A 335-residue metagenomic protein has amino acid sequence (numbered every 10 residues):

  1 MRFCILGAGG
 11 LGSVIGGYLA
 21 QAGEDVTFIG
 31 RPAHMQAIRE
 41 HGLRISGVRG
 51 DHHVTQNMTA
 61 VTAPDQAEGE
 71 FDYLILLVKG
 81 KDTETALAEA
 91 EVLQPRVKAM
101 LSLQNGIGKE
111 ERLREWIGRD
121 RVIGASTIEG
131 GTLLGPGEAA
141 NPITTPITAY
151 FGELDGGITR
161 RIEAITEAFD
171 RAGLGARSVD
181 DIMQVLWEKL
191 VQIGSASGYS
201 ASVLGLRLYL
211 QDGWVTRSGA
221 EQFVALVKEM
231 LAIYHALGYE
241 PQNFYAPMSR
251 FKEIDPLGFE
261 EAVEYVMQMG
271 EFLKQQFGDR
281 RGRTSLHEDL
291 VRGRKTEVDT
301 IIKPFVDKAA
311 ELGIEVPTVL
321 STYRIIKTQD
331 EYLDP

Functional and structural regions predicted by a protein language model:
M1-D51: NAD(P)+-binding Rossmann beta1-loop-alpha1 motif at the extreme N-terminus of oxidoreductases
L43-A60, I193: N-terminal glycine-rich dinucleotide-binding loop that anchors FAD/FMN and/or NAD(P) in oxidoreductases
H52-A140, Y150: Rossmann-like NAD(P)(H) cofactor-binding subdomain of soluble oxidoreductases
G69, K109-K189, G194-S195: Rossmann-fold dinucleotide-binding core
Q94-V97, E138-E153, A201-V215, R283-R292: Helix-loop-beta segment of a Rossmann-like dinucleotide-binding subdomain
M183-Q211, S218-L231: Active-site-proximal catalytic alpha-helix in oxidoreductases
V224-P335: NAD(P)-dependent Rossmann-like dehydrogenase/reductase catalytic/cofactor-binding core
